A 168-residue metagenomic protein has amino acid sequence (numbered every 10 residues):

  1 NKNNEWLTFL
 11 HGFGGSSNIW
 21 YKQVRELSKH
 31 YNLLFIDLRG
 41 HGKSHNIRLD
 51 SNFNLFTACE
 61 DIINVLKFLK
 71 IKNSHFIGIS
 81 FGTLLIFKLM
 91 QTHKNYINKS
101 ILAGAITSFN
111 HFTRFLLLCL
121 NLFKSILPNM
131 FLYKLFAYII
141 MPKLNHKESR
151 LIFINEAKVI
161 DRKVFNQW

Functional and structural regions predicted by a protein language model:
N1-N46: Conserved HGGG/HGGXW glycine-rich cap/lid loop of the alpha/beta-hydrolase fold
W6, N32, K72-H75, Y96-K99: Structural signature of beta-strand start/N-cap positions in the alpha/beta core of ABC transporter nucleotide-binding
G12, S16, I79, T92-H93: A short His-aromatic
G15, T83, T107-S108: Active-site micro-motifs of SAM-dependent methyltransferase domains
Y21, I63, F87-Q91: Short, hydrophobic alpha-helix immediately C-terminal to the catalytic nucleophile
R25, L34-I77, F81: Active-site loop/oxyanion-hole signature of alpha/beta-hydrolase fold enzymes
F87, Q91, I97-L127: Flexible "cap/lid" loop of the alpha/beta hydrolase fold
H111-T113, N129-W168: Conserved alpha/beta-hydrolase catalytic His-Asp/Glu region
